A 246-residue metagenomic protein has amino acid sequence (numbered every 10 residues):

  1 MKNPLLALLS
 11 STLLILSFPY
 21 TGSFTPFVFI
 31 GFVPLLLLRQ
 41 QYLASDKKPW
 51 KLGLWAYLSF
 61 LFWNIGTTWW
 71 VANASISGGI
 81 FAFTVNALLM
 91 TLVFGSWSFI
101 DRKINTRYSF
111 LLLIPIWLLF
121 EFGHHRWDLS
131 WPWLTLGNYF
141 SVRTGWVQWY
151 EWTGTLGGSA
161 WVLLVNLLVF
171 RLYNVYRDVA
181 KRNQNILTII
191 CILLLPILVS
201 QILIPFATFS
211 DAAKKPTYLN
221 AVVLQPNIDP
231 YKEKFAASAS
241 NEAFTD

Functional and structural regions predicted by a protein language model:
M1-A212, A237: Membrane-embedded alpha-helical bundles of multi-pass enzymes that act on lipidic or dolichyl-linked glycan substrates
I202-D246: Soluble catalytic regions of membrane-associated enzymes that act on cell-envelope and secretory-pathway components
